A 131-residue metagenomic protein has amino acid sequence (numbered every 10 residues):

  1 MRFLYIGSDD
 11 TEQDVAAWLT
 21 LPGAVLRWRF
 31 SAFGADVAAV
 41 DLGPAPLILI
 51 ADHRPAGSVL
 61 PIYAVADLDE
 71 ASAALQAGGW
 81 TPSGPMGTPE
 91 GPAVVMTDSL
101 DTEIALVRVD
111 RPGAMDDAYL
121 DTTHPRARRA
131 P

Functional and structural regions predicted by a protein language model:
M1-D10, A39-D41, D52-G78, P92-D98 (+1 more regions): Vicinal oxygen chelate
M1-V15, S58-P61, D110-P131: N-terminal beta-strand motif that seeds the catalytic metal site of vicinal oxygen chelate
Y5-A45: Core segments of cupin and vicinal oxygen chelate
F33-G34, P55, P89-E90: Short coil/turn segments at the loop-to-beta-strand junctions that recur within blades of beta-propeller repeat folds
P46-A51: A short acidic-to-branched-hydrophobic micro-motif
Q76-P131: Vicinal oxygen chelate
